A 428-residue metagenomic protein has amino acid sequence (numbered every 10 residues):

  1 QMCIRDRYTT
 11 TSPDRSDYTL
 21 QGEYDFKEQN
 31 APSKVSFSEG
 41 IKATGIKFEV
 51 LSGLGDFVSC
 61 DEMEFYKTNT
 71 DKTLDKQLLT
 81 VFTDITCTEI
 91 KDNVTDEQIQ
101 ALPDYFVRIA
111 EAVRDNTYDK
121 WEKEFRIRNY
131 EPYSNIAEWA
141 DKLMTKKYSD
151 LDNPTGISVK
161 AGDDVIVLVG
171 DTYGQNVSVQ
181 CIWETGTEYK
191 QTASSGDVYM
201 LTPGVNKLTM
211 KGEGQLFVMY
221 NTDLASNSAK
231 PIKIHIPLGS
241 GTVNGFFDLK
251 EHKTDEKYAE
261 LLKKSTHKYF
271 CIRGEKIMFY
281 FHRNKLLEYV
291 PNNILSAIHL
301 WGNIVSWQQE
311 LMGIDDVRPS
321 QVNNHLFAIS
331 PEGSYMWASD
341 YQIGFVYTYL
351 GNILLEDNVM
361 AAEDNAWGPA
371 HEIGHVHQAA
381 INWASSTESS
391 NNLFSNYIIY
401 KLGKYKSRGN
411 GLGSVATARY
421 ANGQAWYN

Functional and structural regions predicted by a protein language model:
Q1, R5-D17, A31-Q77: Aromatic, loop-rich ligand-recognition surfaces of beta-strand-rich domains
T10, P154, G204-N206, Y258-L261 (+1 more regions): Catalytic micro-motifs at enzyme active sites that drive phosphoryl/nucleotidyl and oxygen chemistry
Q21-G55, I157, T192-G214: Beta-sandwich interaction modules
A31, K42-T44, D56-D61, D163 (+4 more regions): Residues that flank catalytic or metal-binding motifs in active/ligand-binding sites
G55-T80, T222-I272: Exposed low-complexity, polar/acidic, P/S/T/G-rich flexible segments that act as propeptides, protease-susceptible
K67-K91, D364, G368-E372: Long, contiguous interaction/targeting segments characteristic of exported/extracellular or secretory-pathway proteins
Q77-D248: Beta-strand-enriched, solvent-exposed domains that form extended recognition/catalytic surfaces
Y258-L261, K268-N428: Catalytic cores of extracellular degradative/oxidative enzymes
